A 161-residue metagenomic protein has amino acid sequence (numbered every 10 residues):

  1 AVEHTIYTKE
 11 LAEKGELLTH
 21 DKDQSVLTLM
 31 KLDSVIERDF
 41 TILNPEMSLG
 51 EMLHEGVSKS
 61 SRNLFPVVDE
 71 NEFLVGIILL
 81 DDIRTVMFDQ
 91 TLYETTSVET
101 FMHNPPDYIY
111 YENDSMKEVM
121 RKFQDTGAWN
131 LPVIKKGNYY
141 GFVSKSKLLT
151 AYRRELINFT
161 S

Functional and structural regions predicted by a protein language model:
A1-I42, L156-S161: Membrane-interfacial segments at transmembrane helix termini in multi-pass membrane proteins
T28-F40, M47-G50, D82, T95-D107: Bateman (tandem CBS) regulatory domains
V35, E72, F101, F123 (+2 more regions): Terminal peptide-recognition signature
L43-S61, V68, M87, Y108-W129 (+2 more regions): The conserved cystathionine-beta-synthase
L64, L79-D81, T100, Y152: Exposed, low-structure sequence patches enriched in small/polar residues
V67, E72-I77: Helical hairpin unit composed of two closely spaced alpha helices linked by a short loop
L74-V75, I134, Y139-Y140: Short hydrophobic beta-strand segments in globular cytosolic domains
G76-I83, F142-L149: Short hydrophobic beta-strand motif reused across regulatory alpha/beta modules
